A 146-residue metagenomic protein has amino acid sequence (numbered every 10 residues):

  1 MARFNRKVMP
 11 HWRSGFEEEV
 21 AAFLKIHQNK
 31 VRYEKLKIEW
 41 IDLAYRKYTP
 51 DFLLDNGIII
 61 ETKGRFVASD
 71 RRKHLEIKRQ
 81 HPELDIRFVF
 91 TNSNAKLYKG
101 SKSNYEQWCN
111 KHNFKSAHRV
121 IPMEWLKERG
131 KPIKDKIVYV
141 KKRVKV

Functional and structural regions predicted by a protein language model:
M1-V146: Nucleic-acid endo/exonuclease domains
